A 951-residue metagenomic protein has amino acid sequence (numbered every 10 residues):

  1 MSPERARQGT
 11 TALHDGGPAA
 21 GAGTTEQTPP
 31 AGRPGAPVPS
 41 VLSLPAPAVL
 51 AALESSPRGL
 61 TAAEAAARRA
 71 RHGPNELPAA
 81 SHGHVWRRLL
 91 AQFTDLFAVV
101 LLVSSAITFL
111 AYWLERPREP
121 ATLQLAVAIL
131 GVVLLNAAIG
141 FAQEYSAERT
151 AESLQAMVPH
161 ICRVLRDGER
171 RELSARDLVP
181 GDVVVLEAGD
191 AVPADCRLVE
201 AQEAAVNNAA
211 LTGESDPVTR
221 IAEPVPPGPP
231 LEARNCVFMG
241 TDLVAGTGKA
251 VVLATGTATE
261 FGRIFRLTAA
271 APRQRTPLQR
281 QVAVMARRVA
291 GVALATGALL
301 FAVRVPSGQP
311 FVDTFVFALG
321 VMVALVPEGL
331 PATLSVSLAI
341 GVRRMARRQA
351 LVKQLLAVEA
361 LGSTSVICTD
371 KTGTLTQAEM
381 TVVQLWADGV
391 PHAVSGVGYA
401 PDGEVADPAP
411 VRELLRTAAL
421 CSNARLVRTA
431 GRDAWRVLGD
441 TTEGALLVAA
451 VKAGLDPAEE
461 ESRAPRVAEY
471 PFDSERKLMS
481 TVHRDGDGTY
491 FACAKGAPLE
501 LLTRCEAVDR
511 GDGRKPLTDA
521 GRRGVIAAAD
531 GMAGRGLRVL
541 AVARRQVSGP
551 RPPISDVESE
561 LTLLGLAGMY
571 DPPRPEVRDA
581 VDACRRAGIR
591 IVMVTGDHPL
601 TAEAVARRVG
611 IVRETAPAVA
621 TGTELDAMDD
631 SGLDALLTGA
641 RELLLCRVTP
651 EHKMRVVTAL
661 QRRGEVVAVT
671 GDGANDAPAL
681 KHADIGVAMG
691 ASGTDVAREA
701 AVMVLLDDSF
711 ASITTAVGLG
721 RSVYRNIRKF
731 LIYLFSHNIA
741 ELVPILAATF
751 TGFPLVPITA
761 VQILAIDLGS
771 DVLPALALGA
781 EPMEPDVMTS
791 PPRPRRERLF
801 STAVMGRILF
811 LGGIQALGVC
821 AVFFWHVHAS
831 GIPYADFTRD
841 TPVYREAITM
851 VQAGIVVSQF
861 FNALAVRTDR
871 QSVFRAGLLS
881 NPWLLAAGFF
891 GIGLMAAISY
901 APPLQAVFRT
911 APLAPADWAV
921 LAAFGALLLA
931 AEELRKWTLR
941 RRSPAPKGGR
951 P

Functional and structural regions predicted by a protein language model:
M1-P792, L799-F800, G813, Q852 (+1 more regions): Conserved cytosolic headpiece of P-type ATPases
T749-T759, W825-A847: Helix-coil boundary and interhelical linker segments in multi-pass alpha-helical membrane proteins
F750, R807-F824, G854-V857: Alpha-helical transmembrane segments of multi-pass integral membrane proteins
S770, Q815, I848-A863: Generic alpha-helical transmembrane segments
P794-I814, D840-M850: Membrane-water interface at loop-to-transmembrane-helix junctions
C820-Y834, Y900-Q905: Membrane-helix interface motif
S830-G831, R867-Q871: Active/binding-pocket-proximal capping segment
